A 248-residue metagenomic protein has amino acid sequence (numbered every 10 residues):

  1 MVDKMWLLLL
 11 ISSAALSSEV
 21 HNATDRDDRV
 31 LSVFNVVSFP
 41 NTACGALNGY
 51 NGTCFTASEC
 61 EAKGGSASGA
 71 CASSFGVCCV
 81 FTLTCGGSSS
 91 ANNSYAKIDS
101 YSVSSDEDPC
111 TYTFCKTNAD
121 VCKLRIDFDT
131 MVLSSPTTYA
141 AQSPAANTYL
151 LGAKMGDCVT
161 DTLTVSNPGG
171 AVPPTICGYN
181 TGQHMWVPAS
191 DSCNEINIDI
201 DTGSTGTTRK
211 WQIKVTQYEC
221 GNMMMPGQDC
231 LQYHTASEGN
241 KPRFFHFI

Functional and structural regions predicted by a protein language model:
V2-I248: Domain-level representation of secreted and single-pass membrane ectodomains enriched in extracellular protease systems
